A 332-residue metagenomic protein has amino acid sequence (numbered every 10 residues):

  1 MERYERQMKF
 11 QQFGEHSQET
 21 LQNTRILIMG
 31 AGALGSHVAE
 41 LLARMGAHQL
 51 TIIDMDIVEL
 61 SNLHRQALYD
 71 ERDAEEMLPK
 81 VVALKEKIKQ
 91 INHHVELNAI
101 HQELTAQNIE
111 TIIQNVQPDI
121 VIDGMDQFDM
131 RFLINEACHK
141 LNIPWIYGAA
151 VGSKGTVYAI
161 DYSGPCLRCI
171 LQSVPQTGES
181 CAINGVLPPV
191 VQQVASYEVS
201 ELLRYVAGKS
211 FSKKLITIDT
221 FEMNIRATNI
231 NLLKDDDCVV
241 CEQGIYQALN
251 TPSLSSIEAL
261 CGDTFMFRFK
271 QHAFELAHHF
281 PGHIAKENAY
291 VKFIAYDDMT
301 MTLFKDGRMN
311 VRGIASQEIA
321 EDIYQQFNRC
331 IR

Functional and structural regions predicted by a protein language model:
M1-L27: N-terminal charged helix/coil linker that caps or initiates catalytic domains
I26, T111-I120, G124-K270, L276-V291: Glycine-rich phosphate/adenylate-binding loop
M29-G30, I53: Conserved N-terminal Rossmann-fold NAD(P)-binding element of oxidoreductases
L34: Hydrophobic/small residue at the entry helix of a nucleotide-binding pocket
R44-Q49: Conserved S-adenosyl-L-methionine
I52-N92: Glycine-rich phosphate-binding loop and adjoining beta1-alpha1-beta2 segment of Rossmann-like nucleotide-binding folds
E76-R131: A structured beta-alpha segment of the ubiquitous adenosine-cofactor-binding alpha/beta core
M299-R332: Generic C-terminus detector
